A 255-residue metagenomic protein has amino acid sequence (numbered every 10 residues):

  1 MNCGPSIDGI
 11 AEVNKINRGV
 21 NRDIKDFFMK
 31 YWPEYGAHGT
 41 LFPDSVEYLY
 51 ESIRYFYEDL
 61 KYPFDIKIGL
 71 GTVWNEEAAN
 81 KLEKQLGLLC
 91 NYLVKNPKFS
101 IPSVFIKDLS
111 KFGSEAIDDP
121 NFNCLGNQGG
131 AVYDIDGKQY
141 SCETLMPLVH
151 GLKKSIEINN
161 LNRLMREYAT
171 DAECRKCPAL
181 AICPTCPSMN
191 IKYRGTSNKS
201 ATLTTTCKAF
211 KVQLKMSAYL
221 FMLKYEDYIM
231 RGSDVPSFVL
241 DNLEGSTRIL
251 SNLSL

Functional and structural regions predicted by a protein language model:
M1-E76: Radical SAM/AdoMet-radical enzyme domain recognition
G9-A11, P43, L70-T72, Q139 (+4 more regions): Short loop/turn segments at secondary-structure transitions that flank enzyme active sites
Y50-P120: Long, K/E/R/D-enriched contiguous segments that form extended
K84-E115, K138-T185, M189, Y193 (+1 more regions): C-terminal accessory region of radical SAM enzymes
C124-Q128: Short, small/polar residue-rich loop motifs at catalytic or cofactor-binding pockets
D134: Short, acidic, Ser/Thr-enriched surface-loop or helix-capping motifs
A172-L255: Radical SAM enzyme core and accessory elements
